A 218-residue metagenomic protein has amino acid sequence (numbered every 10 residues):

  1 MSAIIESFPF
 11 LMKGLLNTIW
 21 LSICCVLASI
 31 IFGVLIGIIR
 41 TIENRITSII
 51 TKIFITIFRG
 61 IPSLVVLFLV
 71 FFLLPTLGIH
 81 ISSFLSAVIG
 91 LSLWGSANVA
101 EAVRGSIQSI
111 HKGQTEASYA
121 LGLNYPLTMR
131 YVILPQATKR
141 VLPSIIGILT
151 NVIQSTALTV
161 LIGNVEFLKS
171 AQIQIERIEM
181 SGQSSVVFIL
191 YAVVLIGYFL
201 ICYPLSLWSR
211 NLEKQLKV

Functional and structural regions predicted by a protein language model:
M1-V218: Transmembrane alpha-helices and adjacent helix-loop boundaries
